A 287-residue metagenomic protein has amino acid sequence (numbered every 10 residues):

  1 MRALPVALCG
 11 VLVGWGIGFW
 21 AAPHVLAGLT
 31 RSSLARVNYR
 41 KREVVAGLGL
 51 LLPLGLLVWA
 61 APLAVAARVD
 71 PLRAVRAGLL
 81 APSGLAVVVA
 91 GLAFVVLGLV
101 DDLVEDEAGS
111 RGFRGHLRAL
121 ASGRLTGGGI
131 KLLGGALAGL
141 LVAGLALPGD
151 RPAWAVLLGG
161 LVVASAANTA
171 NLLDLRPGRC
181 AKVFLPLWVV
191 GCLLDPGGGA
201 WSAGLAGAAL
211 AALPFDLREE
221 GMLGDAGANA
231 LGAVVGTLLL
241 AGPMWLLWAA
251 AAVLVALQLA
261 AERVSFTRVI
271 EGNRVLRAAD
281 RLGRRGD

Functional and structural regions predicted by a protein language model:
M1-R268: "…together with the soluble PPM/PP2C metallo-phosphatase catalytic core" -> "…together with the soluble PPM/PP2C
R268-D287: Short, highly charged, low-complexity non-transmembrane loops/tails of multi-pass membrane proteins
